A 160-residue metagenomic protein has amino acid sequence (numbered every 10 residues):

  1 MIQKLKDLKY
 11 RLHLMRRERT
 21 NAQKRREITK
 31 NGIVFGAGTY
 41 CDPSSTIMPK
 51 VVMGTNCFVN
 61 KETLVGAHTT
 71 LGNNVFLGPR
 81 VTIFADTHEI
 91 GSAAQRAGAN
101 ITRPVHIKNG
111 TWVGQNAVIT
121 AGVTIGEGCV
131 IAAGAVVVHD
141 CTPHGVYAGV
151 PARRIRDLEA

Functional and structural regions predicted by a protein language model:
M1-M48: Extended, small-residue-rich solenoid/repeat segments and analogous flexible loops that form exposed scaffolds
K9, S44-M53, F58-T124, V150-P151 (+1 more regions): Flexible, glycine/small-residue-enriched loop-and-beta-strand segment within the central core of proteins
N31-G32, A97, P104, V137-V138: Short secondary-structure boundary/capping segments
Q115-I131, A135-H139: Beta-rich strand-turn-strand
I131, Y147-G149: Hydrophobic alpha-helical packing residues
P143-G145, R153: Glycine-centered loop/turn positions within well-structured domains that cap or flank conserved ligand/cofactor-binding
